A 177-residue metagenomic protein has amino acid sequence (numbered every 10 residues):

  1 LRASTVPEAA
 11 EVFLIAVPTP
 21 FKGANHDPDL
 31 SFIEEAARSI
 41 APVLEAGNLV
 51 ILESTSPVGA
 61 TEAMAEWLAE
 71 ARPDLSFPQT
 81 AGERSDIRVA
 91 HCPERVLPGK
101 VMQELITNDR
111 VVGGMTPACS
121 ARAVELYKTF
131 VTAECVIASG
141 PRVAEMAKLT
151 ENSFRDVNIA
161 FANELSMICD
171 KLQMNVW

Functional and structural regions predicted by a protein language model:
L1-W177: Structural/interface elements that position substrates and couple domains in central-metabolism enzymes
